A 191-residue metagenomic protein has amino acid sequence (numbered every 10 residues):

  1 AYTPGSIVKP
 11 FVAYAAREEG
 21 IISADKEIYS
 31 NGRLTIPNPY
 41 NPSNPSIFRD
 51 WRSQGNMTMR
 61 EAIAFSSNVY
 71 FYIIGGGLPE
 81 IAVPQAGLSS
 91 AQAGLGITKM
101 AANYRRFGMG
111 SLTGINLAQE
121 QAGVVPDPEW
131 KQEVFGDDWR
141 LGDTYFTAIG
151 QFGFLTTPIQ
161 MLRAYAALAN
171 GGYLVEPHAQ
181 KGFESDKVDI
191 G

Functional and structural regions predicted by a protein language model:
A1-S6, F11-G191: Beta-lactam-recognizing serine transpeptidase/beta-lactamase-like catalytic domain environment
